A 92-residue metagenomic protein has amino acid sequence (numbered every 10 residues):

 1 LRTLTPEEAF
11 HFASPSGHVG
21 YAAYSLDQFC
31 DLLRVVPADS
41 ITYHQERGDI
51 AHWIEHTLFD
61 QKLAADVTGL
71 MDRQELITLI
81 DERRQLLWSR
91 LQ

Functional and structural regions predicted by a protein language model:
L1-Q92: Terminal, compositionally biased segments used for targeting/anchoring and flexible tails
